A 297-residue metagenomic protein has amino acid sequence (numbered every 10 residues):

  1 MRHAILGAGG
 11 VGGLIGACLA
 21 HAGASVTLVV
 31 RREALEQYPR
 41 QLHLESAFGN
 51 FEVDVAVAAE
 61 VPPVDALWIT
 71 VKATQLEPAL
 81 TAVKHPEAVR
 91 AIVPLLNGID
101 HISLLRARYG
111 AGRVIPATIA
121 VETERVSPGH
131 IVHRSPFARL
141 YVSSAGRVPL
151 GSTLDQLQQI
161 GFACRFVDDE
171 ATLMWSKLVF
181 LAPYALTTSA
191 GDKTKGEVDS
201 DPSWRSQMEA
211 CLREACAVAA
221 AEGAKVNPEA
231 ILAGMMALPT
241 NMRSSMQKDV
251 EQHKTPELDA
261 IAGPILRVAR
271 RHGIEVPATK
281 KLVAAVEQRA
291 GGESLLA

Functional and structural regions predicted by a protein language model:
M1-F51: NAD(P)+-binding Rossmann beta1-loop-alpha1 motif at the extreme N-terminus of oxidoreductases
H3, S25-V26, I92, V114 (+1 more regions): Hydrophobic anchor at the start of a short beta-strand that flanks the dinucleotide cofactor-binding loop
A24-T27, V64-L67, V89-I92, R139 (+1 more regions): Short active-site oxyanion
F48-H130: Rossmann-like NAD(P)(H) cofactor-binding subdomain of soluble oxidoreductases
N97-K177, P183: Rossmann-fold dinucleotide-binding core
H130-L140, G191-D199, M242-Q252: Helix-loop-beta segment of a Rossmann-like dinucleotide-binding subdomain
Q158, E209-A297: NAD(P)-dependent Rossmann-like dehydrogenase/reductase catalytic/cofactor-binding core
A171-D199, S203-C216: Active-site-proximal catalytic alpha-helix in oxidoreductases
